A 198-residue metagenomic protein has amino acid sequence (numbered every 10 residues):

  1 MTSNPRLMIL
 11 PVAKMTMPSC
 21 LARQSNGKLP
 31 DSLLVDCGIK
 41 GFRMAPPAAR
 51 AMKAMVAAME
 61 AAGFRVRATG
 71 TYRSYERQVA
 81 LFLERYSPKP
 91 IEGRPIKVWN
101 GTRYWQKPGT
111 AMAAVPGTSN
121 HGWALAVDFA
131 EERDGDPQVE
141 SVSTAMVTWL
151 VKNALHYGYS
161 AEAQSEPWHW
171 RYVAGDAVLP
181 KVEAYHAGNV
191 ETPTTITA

Functional and structural regions predicted by a protein language model:
T2-A198: Cell-envelope/glycan interface and biosynthesis
